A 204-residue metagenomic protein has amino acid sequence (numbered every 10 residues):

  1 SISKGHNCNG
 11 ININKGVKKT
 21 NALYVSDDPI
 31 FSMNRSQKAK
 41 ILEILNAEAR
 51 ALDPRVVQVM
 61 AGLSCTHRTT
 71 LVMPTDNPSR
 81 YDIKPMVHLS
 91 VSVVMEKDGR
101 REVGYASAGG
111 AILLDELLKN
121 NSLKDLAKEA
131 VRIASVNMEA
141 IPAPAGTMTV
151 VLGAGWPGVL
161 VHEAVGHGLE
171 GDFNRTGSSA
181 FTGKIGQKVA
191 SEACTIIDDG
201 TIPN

Functional and structural regions predicted by a protein language model:
S1-P203: Active-site bordering "gate/hinge" segments that shape substrate access to catalytic or cofactor-binding pockets
